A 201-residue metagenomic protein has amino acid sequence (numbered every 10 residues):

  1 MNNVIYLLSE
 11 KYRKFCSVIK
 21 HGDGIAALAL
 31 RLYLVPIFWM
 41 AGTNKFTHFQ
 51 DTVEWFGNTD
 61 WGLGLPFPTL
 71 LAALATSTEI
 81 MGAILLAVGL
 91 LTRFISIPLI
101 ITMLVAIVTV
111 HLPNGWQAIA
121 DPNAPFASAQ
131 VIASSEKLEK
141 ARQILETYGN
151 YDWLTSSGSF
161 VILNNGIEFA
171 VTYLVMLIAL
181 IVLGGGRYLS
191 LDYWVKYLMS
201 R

Functional and structural regions predicted by a protein language model:
M1-Q50, P68-S77, M81, V88-R201: Extended, low-polarity transmembrane helix blocks
V53-F67: Perimembrane loop-to-helix junctions flanking transmembrane segments
